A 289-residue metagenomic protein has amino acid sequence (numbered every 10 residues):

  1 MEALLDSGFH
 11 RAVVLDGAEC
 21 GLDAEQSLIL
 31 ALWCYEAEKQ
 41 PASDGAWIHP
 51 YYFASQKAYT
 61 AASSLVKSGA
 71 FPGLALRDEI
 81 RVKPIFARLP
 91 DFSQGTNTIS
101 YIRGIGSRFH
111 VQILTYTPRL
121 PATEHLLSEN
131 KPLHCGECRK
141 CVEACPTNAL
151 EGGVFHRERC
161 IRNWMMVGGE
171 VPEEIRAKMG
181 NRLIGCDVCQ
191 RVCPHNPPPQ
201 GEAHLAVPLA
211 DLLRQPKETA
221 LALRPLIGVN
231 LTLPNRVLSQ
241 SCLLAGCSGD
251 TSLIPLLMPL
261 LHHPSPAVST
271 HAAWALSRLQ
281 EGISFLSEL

Functional and structural regions predicted by a protein language model:
M1-H134, S287-L289: Auxiliary alpha/beta "docking" domains used to position bulky ligands
P121-E129, L133-V171: Cys/His-clustered metal-coordination modules, chiefly Zn-binding fingers
K140-R162, M179-H204, L256: Iron-sulfur cluster-binding cysteine motifs and their immediate structural context in ferredoxin-like electron-transfer
H204-C242: Alpha-helical adaptor scaffolds
A206, T219-R224, D250-L261, G282-L289: Amphipathic alpha-helical scaffolding segments comprising HEAT/armadillo-like alpha-solenoid repeats
L231, G246-C247, H262: Alpha-solenoid HEAT/Armadillo repeat architecture
P234, P264-P266: Short inter-helical turns and helix N-cap capping residues of alpha-solenoid HEAT/ARM repeat scaffolds
L238-S248, T270-E281: Structural detector for internal amphipathic alpha-helices that build alpha-solenoid repeat scaffolds
